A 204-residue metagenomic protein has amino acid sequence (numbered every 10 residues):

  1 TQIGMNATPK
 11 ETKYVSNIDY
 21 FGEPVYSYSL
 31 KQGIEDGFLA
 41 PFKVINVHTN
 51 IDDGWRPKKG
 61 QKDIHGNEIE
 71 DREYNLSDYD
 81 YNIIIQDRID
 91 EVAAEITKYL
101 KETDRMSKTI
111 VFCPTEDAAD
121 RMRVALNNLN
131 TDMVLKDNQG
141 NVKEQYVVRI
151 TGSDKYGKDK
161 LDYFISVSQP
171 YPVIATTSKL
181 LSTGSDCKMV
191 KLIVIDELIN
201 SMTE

Functional and structural regions predicted by a protein language model:
T1, E23, L39-F42, V142-Y146 (+2 more regions): Short glycine-/polar-rich loops that comprise or flank the Walker A/P-loop and associated switch/sensor motifs
T1-V15, G37: Conserved helicase ATPase motor motifs in RecA-like P-loop NTPase domains
M5-P9, T115, T177-L180: A short beta-strand-to-loop transition that corresponds to the Sensor-1 phosphate-sensing loop of AAA+ P-loop ATPases
E11-S16, F42, D52-R56, A119-R121 (+3 more regions): Switch/connector loops and helix/strand junctions flanking conserved nucleotide-binding motifs in nucleotide-processing
Y14-S107, R123: Interdomain helical connector at the RecA1-RecA2 junction of SF1/SF2 helicase-like NTPases
K101-K108, D186-L192: Short, surface-exposed connector motifs at secondary-structure boundaries
K108-I110, D120, M133-D137, V142-L181: Conserved helicase ATPase core of P-loop NTP-dependent helicases/translocases
V173-T177, L181-E204: A short beta-strand element within the Helicase C-terminal
